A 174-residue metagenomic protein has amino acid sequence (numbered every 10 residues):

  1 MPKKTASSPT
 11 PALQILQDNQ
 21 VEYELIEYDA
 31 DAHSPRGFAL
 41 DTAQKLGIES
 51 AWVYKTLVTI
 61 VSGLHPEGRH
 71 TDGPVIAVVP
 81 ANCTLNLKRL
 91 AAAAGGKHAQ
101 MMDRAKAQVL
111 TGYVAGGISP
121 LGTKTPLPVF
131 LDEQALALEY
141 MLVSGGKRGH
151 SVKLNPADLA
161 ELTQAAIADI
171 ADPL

Functional and structural regions predicted by a protein language model:
M1-L174: Extended, low-hydrophobicity, polar/charged segments
